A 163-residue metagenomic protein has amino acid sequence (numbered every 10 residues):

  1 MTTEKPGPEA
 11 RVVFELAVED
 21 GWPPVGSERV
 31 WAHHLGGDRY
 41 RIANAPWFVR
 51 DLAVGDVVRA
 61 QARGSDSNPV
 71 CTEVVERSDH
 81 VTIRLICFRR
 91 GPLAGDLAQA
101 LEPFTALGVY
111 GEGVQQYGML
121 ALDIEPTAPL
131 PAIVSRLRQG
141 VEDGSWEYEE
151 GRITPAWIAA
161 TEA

Functional and structural regions predicted by a protein language model:
M1-P24: Extended boundary segments
V13, A17-D20, L52-V54, R59 (+1 more regions): Short amphipathic alpha-helix segments
E28-R39: Short, basic/aromatic beta-hairpin or loop at an interaction surface
R39-Y40, P69, L120: Hydrophobic residues embedded in beta-strands of well-ordered beta-sheets
Y40-F48: Short alpha-helix capping/helix-loop boundary micro-motifs
R63-E76: Short, Lys/Arg- and Gly-enriched loop/turn segments at beta-strand edges
V75-R90, G118-L122: Short glycine-/aliphatic-rich beta-strand segments at the starts of folded cytosolic domains
G95-E162: Charge/polar-rich, low-complexity and marginally structured segments
